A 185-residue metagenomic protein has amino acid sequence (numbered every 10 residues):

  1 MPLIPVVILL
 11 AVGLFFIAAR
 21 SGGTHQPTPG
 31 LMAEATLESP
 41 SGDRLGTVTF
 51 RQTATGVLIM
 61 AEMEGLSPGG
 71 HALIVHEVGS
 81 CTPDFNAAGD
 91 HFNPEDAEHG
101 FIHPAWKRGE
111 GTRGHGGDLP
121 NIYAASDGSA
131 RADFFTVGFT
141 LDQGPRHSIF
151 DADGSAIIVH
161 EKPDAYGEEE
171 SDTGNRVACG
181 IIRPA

Functional and structural regions predicted by a protein language model:
P2-L9, G13-G70, V75-A185: N-terminal leader/targeting pre-sequences
